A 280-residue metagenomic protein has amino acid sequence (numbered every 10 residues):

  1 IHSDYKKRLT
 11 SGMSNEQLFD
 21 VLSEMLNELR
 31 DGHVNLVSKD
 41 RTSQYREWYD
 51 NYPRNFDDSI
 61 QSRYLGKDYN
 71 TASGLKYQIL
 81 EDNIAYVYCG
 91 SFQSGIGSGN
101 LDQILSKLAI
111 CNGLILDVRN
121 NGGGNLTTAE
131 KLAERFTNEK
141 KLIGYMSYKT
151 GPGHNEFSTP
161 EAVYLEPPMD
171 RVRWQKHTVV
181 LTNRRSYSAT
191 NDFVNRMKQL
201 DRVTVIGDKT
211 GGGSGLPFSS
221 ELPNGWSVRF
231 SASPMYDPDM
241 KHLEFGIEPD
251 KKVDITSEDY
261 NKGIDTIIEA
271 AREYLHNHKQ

Functional and structural regions predicted by a protein language model:
I1-K149, E156-V163, H177, S219-E221 (+2 more regions): Flexible, low-complexity junctional segments that flank or bridge functional domains
T127-I264, E269, Y274: Conserved acidic, small-residue-rich alpha-beta core segments centered on
